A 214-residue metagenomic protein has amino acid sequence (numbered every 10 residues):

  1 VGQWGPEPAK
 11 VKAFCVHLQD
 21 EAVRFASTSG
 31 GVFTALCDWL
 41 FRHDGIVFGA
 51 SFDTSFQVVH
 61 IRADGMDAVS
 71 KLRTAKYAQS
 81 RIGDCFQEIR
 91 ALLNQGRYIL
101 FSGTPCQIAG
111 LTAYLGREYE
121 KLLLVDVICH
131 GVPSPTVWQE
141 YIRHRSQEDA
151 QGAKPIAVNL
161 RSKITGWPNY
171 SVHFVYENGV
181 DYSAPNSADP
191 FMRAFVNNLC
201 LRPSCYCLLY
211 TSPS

Functional and structural regions predicted by a protein language model:
V1, C106, C205-L208: Short cysteine clusters
V1-G103: Iron-sulfur-cluster electron-transfer modules
G110-L111: Phosphate- and divalent-cation-binding pockets in alpha/beta enzyme and binding domains that engage nucleotide-derived
R117-V127: A short alpha->loop->secondary-structure connector
V125-Y141: Short, flexible loop segments at boundaries between secondary-structure elements
T136-G152: Ligand-binding grooves and catalytic loops that recognize ribose/phosphate and carbohydrate rings, and esterified lipid
Q151-L209: A conserved mid-domain beta-alpha-beta active-site/ligand-binding segment of alpha/beta enzyme cores
Y210-S214: Conserved small/polar residues in nucleotide/adenosyl-binding loops
